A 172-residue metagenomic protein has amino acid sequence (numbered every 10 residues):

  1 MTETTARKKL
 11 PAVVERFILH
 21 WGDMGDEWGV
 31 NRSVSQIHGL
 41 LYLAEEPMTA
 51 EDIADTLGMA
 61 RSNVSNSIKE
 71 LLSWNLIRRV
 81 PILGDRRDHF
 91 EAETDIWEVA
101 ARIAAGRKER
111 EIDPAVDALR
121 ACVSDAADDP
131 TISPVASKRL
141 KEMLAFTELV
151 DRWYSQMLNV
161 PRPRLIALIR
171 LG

Functional and structural regions predicted by a protein language model:
M1-E27: N-terminal leader segment of winged-helix/HTH proteins
W28-S33, T49, I82-I103: Short, cationic-aromatic polyanion-contact patches
D52-D55, L71: A short acidic, leucine-rich amphipathic alpha-helix
N75: Glycine-centered, phosphate/nucleic-acid-interacting loop/turn motifs that mediate DNA/RNA or nucleotide
W97-K141: Amphipathic alpha-helical dimerization/coiled-coil segments that flank or bridge DNA-binding/regulatory modules
A126-G172: C-terminal regulatory/oligomerization modules of transcriptional regulators
